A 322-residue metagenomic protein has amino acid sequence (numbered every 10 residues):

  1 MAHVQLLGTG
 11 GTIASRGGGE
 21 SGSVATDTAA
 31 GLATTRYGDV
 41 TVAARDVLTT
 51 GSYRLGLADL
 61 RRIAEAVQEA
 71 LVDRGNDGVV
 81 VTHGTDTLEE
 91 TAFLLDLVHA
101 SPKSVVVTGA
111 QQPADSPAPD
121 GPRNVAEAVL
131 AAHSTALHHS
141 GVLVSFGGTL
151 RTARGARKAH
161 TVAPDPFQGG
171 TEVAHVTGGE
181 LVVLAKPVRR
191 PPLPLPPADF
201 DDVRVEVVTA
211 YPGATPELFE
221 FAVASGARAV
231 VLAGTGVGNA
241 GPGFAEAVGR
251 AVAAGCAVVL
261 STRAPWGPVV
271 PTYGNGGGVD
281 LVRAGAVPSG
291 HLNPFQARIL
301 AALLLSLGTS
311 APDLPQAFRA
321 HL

Functional and structural regions predicted by a protein language model:
M1-L322: Active-site histidine-anchored catalytic micro-motif
